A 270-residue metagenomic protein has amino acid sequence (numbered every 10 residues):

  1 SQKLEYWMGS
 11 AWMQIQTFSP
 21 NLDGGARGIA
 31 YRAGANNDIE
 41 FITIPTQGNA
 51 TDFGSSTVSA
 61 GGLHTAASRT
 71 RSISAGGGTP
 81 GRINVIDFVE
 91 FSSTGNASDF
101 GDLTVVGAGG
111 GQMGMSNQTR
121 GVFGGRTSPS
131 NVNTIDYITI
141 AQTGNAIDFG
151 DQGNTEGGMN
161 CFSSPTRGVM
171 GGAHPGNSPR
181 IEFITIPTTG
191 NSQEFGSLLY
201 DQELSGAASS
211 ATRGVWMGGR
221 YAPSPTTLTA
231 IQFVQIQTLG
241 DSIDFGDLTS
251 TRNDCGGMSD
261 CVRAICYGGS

Functional and structural regions predicted by a protein language model:
S1-S270: Polar, enzyme-active/binding microenvironments
